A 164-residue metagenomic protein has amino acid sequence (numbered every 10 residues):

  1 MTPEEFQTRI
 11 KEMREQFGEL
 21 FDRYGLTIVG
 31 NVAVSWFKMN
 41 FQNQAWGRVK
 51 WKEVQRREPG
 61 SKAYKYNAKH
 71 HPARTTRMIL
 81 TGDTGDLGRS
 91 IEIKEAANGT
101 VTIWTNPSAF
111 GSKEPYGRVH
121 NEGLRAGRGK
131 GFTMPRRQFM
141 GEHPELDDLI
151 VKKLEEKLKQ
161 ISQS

Functional and structural regions predicted by a protein language model:
M1-S164: Short, Lys/Arg-rich flexible segments
